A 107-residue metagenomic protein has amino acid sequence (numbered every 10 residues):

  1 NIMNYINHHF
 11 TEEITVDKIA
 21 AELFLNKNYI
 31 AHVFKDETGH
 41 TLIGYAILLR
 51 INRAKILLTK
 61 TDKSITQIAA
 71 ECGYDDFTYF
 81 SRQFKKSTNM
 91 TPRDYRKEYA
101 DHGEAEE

Functional and structural regions predicted by a protein language model:
M3-N4, H8, E13-D17, D36-D75 (+1 more regions): Terminal helix-turn-helix DNA-binding modules in bacterial transcription factors
E12, A20-N26: C-terminal structural cap/anchor segments
E22, E71-C72, S87: Residues within the alpha-helical elements of helix-turn-helix
N26, D75-D76: Helix-turn-helix DNA-binding motif, specifically the short coil turn and the N-cap/start of the second
Y29-I30, F34, Y79-F80, F84: Short hydrophobic/aromatic patch on the recognition helix
